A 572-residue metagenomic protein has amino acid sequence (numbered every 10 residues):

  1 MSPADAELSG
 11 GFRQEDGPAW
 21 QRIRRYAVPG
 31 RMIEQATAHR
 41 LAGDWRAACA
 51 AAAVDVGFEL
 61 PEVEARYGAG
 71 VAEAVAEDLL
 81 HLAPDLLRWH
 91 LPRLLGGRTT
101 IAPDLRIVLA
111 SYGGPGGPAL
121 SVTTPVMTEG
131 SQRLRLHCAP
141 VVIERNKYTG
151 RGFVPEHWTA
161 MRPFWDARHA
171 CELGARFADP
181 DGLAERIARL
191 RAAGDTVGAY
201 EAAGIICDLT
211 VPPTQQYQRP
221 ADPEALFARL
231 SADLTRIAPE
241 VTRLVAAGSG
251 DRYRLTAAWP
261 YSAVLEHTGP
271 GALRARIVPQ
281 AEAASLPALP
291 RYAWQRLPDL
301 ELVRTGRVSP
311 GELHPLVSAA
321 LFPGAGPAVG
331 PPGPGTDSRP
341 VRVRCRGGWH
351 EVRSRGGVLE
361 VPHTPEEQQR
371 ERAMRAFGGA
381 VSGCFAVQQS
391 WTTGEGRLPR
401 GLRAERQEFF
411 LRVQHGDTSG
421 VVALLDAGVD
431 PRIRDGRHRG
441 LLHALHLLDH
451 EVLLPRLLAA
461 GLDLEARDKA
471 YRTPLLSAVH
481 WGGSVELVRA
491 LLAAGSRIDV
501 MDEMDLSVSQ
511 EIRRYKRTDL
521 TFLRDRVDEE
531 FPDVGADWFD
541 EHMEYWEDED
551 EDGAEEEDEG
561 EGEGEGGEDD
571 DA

Functional and structural regions predicted by a protein language model:
P3-E15, A19-I23, V54-Q295: Long, charge-patterned amphipathic interaction tracts in eukaryotic proteins
M32-H39, G379-F385, E395-V429: Alpha-helical segment of the N-proximal tetratricopeptide repeat
W45, A52-A53, L425: Inward-facing hydrophobic residues that define packing positions of alpha-helical scaffold repeats
R243, L255, W294, L302-R304 (+9 more regions): Ankyrin-repeat-protein effector appendages
L402-L411, R434-H443, R467-L476, M501-Q510: Ankyrin-repeat boundary/"N-cap" motif
L411-D417, A444-H450, S477-S484, E511-T518: Ankyrin repeat A-helix N-terminal signature
L424, L457, L491, L523-V527: Conserved hydrophobic site in ankyrin repeats
